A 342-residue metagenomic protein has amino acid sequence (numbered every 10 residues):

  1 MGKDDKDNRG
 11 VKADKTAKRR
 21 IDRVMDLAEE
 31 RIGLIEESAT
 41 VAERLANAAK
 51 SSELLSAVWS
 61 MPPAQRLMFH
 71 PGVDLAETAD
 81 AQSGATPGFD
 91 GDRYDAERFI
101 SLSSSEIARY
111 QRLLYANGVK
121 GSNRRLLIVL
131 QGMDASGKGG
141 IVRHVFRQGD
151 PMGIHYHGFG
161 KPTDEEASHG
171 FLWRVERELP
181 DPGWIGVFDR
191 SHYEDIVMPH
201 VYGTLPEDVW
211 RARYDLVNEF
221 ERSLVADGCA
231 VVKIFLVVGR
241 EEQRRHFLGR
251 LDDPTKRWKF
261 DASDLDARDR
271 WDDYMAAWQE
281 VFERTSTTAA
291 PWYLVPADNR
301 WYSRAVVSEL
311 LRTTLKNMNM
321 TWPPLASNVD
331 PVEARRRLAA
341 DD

Functional and structural regions predicted by a protein language model:
G2-D4, M198-Y214, L224-A276, P323-D330 (+1 more regions): A glycine- and Lys/Arg-enriched "phosphate-lid" helix/loop adjacent to the NTP-binding pocket of small-molecule kinases
G2-D5, G10-E106: Charged, amphipathic alpha-helical linker segments immediately N-terminal to NTP-binding catalytic cores
D92-D95, F99, I154-F159, D164-W210: Conserved nucleotide-sensing/catalytic segment adjacent to the nucleotide-binding pocket in NTP-handling enzymes
R109-V119: Pre-Walker A adenine-sensing motif
G121-I128, G183, A290-P291: Pre-Walker A (Motif I) flank of P-loop NTPase domains
V129-V145: Glycine-rich phosphate-binding P-loop
P162-E165, S191-E194, V237-R244, D298-Y302: Conserved nucleotide-binding/hydrolysis micro-motifs of P-loop NTPases
A276-D342: NTP-dependent small-molecule kinase module
